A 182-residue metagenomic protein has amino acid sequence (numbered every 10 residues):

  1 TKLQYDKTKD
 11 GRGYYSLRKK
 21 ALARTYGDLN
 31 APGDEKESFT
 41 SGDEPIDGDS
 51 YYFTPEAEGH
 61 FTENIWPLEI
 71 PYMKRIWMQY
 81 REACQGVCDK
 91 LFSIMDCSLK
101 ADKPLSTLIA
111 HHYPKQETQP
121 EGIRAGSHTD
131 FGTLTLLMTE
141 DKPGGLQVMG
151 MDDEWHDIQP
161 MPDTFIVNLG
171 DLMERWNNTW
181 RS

Functional and structural regions predicted by a protein language model:
T1-S182: Peripheral, non-catalytic segments flanking oxidoreductase cores
